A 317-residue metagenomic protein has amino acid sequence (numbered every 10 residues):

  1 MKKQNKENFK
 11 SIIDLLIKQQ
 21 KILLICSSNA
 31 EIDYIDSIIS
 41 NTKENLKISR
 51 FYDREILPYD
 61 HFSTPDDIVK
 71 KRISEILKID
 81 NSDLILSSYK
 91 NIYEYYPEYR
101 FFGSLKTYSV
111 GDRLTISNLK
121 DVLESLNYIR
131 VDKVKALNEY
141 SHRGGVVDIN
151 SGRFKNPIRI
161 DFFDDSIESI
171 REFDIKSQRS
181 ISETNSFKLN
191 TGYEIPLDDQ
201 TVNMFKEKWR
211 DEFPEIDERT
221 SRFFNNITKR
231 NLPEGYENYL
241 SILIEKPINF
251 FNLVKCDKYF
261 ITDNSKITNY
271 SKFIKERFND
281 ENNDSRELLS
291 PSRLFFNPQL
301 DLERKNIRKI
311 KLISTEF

Functional and structural regions predicted by a protein language model:
M1-F317: Conserved beta-alpha structural segments and adjacent helices that either
